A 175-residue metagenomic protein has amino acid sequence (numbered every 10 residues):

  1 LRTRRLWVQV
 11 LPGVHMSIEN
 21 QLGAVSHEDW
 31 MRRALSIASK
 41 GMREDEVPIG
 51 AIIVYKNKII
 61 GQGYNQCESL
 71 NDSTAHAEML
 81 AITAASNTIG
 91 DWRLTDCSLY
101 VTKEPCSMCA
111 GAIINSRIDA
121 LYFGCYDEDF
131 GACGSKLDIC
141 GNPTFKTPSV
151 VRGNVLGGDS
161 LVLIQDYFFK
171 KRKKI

Functional and structural regions predicted by a protein language model:
R2-R5: Basic polycationic patches enriched in arginine
M16-E44, P105-I175: Zinc-dependent deaminase
A34, A38-G41, A51, G61 (+2 more regions): Small-residue (primarily alanine) positions within well-ordered alpha-helices, especially packing/interaction faces
D45-I49, T95: Short, basic and Ser/Thr-rich N-terminal targeting/leader segments
I49-N57: Short beta-strand scaffold segments in enzyme catalytic cores
I60-C67: Short beta->alpha transition motifs characteristic of CBS
N71, A75, M79-S116: Helix-adjacent hinge/juxtasegments
